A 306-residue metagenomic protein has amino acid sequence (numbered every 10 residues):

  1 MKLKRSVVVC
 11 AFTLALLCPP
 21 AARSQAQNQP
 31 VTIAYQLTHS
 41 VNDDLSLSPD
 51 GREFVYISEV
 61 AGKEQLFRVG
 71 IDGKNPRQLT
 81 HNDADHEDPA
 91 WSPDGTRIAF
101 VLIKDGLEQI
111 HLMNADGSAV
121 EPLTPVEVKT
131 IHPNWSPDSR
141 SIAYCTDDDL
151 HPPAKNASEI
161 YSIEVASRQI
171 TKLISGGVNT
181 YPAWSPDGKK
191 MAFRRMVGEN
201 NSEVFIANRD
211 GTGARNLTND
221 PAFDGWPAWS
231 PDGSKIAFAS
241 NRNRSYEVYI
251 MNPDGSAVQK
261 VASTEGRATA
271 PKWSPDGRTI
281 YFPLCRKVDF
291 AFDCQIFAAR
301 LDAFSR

Functional and structural regions predicted by a protein language model:
M1-C10: Bacterial N-terminal signal peptides that target proteins for export
K2, P20-A22: Intrinsically disordered, low-complexity regions enriched in serine, threonine, proline and polar/charged residues
V9-C18: Bacterial N-terminal signal peptides
A22-R306: Sequence signature of WD/YWTD-type beta-propeller architectures
